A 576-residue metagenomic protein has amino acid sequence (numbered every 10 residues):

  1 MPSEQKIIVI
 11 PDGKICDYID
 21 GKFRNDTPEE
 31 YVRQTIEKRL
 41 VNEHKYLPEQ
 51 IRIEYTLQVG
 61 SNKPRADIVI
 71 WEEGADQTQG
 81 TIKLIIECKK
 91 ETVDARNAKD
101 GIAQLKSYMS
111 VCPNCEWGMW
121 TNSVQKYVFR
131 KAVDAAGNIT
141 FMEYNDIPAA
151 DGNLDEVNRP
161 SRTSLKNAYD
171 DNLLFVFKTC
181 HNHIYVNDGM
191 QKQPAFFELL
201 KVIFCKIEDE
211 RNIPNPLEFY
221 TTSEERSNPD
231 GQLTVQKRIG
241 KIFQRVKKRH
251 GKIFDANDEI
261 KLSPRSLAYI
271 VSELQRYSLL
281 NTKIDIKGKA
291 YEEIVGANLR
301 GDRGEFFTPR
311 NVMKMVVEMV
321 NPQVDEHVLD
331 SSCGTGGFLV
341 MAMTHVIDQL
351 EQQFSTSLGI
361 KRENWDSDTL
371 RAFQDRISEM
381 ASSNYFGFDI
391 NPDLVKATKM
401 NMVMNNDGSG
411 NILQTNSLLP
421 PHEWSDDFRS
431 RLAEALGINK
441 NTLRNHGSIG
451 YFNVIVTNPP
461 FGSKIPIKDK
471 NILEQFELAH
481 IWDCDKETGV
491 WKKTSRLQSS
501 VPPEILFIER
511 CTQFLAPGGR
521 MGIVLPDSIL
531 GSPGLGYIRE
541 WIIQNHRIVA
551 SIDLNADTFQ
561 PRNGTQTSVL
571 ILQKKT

Functional and structural regions predicted by a protein language model:
M1-W117, S123-T163: A short, conserved, highly charged catalytic patch centered on acidic carboxylates
T27-Y31, Y185-L200, L280-K283, S499-S500: Structural motif
I36, F354-L358, F461-L506: Mobile active-site "lid"/loop adjacent to the S-adenosyl-L-methionine
W117-R245, L339, I360-D368, R376 (+2 more regions): Charged, often flexible domain-edge or linker segments that flank or initiate folded functional domains
H183-I184, I286-N311, V317-M319: Class I SAM-dependent transferase core
F204, E208-G296: Long recognition/docking surfaces used for binding and targeting
F306-N439, H446-G450, V454, G462-P466 (+5 more regions): Conserved S-adenosyl-L-methionine
V490-T558, N563-T565, V569-L572: Conserved Class I SAM-dependent methyltransferase catalytic core
